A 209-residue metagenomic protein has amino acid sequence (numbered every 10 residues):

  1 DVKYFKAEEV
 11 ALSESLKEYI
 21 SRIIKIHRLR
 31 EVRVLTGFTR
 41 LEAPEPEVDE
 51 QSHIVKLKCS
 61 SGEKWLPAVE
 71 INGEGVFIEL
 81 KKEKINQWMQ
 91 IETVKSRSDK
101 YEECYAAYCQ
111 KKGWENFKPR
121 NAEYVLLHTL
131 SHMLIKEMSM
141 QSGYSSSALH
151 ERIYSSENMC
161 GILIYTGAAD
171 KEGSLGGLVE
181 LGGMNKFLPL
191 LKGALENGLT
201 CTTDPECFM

Functional and structural regions predicted by a protein language model:
D1-M209: Extended, well-ordered protein cores
